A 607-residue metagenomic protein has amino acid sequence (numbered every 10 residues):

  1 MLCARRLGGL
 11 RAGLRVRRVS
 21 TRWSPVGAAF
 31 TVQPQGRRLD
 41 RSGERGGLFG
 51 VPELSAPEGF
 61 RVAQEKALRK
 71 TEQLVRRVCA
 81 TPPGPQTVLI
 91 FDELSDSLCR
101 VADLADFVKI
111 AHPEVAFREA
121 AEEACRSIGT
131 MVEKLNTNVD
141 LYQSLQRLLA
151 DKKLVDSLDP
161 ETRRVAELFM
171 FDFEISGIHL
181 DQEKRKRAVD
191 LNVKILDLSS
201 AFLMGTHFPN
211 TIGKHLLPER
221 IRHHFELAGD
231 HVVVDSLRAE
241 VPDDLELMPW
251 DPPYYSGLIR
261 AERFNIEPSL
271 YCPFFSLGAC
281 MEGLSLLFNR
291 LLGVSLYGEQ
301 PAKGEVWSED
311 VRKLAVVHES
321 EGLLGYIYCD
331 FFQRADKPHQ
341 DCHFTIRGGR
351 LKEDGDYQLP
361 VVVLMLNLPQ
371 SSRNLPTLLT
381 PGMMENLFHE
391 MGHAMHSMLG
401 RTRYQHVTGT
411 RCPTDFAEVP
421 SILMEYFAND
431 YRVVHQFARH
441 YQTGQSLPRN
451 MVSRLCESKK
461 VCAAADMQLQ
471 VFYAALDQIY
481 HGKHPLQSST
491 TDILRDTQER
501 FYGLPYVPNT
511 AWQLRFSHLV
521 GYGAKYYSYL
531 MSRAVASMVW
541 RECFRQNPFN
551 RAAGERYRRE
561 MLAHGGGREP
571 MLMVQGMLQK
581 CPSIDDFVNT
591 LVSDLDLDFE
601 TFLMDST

Functional and structural regions predicted by a protein language model:
M1-V16: N-terminal chloroplast transit peptides
L2-A4, V19-F225: N-terminal helix-rich structural modules
E161, V165-E167, Q182, K186-V189 (+8 more regions): Active-site-proximal, well-structured secondary-structure segments within enzyme catalytic domains
F288, Q370, L375-M398, S421 (+1 more regions): Active-site recognition of the HExxH zinc-binding catalytic motif
N386, E390, A394-F427: Zinc-dependent metallopeptidase catalytic helix centered on the HExxH motif and its immediate flanking segment
F388, A464-K483, N509, F516-R541 (+1 more regions): C-terminal substrate/ligand-recognition segments
P548-T607: C-terminal amphipathic alpha-helical interaction region
